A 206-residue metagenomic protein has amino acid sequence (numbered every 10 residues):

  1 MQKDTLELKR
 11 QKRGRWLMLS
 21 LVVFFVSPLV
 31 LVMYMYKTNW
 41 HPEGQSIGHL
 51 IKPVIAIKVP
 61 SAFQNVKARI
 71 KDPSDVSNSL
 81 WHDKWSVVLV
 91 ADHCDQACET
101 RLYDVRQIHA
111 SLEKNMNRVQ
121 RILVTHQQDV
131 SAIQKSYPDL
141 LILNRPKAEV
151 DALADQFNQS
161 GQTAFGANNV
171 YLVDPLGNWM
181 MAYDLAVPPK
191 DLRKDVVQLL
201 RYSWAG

Functional and structural regions predicted by a protein language model:
M1-K12: N-terminal Lys/Arg-rich, disordered targeting/topogenic segments
L19, V23-V30, Y34, T38-S79: N-terminal "domain-start" segment that seeds a small globular fold
K37, Y103-I122: Conserved helix-turn-beta segment immediately C-terminal to the redox Cys motif in thioredoxin-like folds
S77-V105: Short active-site neighborhood of thiol/selenol oxidoreductases, capturing the structured segment around
H82-K84, M116-R118, F165-A167: Extracytoplasmic
Y103-A110, D151, N178, K190 (+1 more regions): Solvent-exposed, polar/charged alpha-helical surfaces in well-ordered, non-transmembrane soluble domains, broadly
R121-I122, H126-Q128, I133-N168, V173: Short, internal strand/loop/helix patches that form the active-site neighborhood or redox-interaction surface
G166-G206: Thiol-/selenol-based redox modules, centered on thioredoxin-like and closely related oxidoreductase domains
